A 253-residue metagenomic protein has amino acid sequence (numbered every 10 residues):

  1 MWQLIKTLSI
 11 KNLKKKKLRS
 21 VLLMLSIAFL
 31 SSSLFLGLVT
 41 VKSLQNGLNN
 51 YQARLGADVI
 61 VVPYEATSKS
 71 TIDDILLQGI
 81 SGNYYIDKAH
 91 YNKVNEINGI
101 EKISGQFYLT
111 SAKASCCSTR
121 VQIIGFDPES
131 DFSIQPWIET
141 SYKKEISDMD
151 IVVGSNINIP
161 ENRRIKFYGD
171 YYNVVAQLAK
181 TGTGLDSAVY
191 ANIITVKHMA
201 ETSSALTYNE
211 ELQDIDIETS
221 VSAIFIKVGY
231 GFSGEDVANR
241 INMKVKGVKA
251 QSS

Functional and structural regions predicted by a protein language model:
M1-L38, N50: N-terminal Sec/SRP start-transfer signal
Q3-T7, K11, K42, I151 (+2 more regions): Alpha-helical membrane and juxtamembrane elements of multi-pass inner-membrane transport and channel proteins
L38-R120, V237-R240, K246-K249: Hydrophobic, regular-secondary-structure patches
T40-S43, N156-N158, G231-F232: Short beta->alpha connector loops
L55-A57, G99, T119, M149 (+5 more regions): Envelope-exposed proteins and targeting segments
T67, P128-D131, G231: Short, charged/polar surface micro-motifs in flexible loops or helix N-caps
Q106-L109, A114-E129, I134-Y208: Hydrophobic secondary-structure segments that place a key small or acidic residue at a functional site
Q177-S253: Mechanotransmission and gating elements of multispan inner-membrane complexes involved in transport and envelope
